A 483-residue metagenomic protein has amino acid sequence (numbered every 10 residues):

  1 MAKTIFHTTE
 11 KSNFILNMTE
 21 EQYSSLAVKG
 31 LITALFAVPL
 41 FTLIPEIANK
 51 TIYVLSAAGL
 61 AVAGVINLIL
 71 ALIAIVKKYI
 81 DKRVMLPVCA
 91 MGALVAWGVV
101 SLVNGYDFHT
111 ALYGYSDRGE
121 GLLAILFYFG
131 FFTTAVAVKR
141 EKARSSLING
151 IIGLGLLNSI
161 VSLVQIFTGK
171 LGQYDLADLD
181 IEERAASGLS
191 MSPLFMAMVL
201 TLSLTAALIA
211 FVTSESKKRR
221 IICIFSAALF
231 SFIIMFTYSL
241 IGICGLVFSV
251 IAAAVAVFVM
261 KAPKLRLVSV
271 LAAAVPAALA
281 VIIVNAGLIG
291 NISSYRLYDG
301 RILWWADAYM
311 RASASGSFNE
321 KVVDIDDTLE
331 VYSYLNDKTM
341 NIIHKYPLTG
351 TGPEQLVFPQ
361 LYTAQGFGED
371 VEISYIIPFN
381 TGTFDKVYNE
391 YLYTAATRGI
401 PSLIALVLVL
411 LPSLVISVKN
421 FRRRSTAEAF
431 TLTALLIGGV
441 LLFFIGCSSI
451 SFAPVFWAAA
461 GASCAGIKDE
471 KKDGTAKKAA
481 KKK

Functional and structural regions predicted by a protein language model:
A2-Q22, G474-K483: Membrane-interfacial, low-structure loops and terminal tails that flank and connect transmembrane helices in multi-pass
A2-T4, I15, T19, S25-L40 (+10 more regions): Alpha-helical transmembrane segments of multi-pass inner-membrane proteins
P39-V62, Y79-M85, W97-F127, A137-K142 (+7 more regions): Interfacial transmembrane-helix termini
R83-G92, N149: Cytoplasmic-side transmembrane-helix entry/capping segments in multi-pass membrane proteins
L122-S145, E320, D326-K345: Cytoplasmic juxtamembrane interface segments
Q173-A185, S293-E330, N336-K338, I342 (+1 more regions): Interfacial juxtamembrane loops and adjacent helix segments that form the catalytic/substrate-binding surfaces
G439, F443-W457, G461-D473, K483: Membrane-embedded architecture of ER/inner-membrane glycosylation machinery
